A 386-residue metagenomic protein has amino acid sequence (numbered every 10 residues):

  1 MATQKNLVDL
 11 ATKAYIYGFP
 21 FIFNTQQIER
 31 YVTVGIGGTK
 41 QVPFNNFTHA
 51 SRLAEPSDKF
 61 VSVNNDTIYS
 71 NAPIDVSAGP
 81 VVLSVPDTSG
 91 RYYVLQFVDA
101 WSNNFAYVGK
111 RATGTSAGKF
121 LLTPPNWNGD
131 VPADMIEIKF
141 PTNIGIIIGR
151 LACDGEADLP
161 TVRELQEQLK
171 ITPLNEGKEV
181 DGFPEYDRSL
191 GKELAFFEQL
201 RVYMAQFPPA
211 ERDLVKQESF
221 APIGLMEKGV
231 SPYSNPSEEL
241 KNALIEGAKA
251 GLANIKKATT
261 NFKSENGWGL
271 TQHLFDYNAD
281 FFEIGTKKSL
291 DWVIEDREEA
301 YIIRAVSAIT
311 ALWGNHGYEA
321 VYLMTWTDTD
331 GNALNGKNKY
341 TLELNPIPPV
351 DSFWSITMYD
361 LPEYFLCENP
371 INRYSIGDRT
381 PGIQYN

Functional and structural regions predicted by a protein language model:
M1-N386: A compositional/structural signature for long, glycine/proline-rich flexible linkers and loops on extracytoplasmic
